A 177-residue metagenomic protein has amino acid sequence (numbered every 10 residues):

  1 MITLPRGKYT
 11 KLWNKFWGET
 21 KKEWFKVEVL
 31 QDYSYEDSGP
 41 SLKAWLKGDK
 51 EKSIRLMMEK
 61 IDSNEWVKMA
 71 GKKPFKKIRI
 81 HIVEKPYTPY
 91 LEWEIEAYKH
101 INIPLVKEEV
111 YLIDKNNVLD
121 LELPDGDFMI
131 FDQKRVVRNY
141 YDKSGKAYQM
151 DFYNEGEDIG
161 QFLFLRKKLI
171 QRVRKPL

Functional and structural regions predicted by a protein language model:
I2-L177: PLD/PLD-like phosphodiesterase catalytic module centered on the HKD motif
